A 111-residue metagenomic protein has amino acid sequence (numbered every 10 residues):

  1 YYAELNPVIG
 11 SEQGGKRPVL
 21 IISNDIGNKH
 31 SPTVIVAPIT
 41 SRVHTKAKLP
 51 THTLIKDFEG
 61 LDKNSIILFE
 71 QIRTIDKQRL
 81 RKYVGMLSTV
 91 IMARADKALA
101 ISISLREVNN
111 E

Functional and structural regions predicted by a protein language model:
Y1-E111: Conserved functional hotspots at enzyme active or ligand-binding sites that engage polyanionic ligands
